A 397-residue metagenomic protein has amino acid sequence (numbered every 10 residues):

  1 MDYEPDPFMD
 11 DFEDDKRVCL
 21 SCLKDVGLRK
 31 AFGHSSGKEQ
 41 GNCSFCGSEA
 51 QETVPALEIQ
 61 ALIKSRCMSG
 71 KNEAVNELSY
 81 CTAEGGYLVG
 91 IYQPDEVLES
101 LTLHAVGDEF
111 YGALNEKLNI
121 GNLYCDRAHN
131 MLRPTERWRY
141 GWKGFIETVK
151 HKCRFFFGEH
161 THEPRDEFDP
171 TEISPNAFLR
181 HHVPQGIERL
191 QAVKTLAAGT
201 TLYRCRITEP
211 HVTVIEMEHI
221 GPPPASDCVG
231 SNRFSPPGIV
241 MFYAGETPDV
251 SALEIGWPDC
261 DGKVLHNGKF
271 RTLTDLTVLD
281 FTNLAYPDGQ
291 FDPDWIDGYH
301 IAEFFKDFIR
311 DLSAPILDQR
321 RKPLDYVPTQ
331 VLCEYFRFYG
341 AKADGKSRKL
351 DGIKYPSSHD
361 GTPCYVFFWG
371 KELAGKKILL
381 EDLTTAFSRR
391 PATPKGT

Functional and structural regions predicted by a protein language model:
M1-S235, P258-T397: Active-site and NAD+-binding cores of ADP-ribose-processing enzymes
G238-A244: A short, exposed loop/beta-hairpin motif centered on an aromatic-Gly-Thr core
P248-C260: Short active-site loop/helix that positions an aromatic residue
